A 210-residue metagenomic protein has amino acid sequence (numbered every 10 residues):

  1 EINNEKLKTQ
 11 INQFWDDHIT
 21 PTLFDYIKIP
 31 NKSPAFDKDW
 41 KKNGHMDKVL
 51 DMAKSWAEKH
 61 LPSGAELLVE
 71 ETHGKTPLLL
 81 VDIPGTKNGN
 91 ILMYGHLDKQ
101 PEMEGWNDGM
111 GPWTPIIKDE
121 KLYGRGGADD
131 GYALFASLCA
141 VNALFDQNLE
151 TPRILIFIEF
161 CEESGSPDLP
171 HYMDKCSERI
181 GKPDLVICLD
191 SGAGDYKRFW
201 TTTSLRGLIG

Functional and structural regions predicted by a protein language model:
E1-R125, L144, L149-T151: Acidic/His- and Gly-rich active-site-bordering loop/insert found across diverse amide/peptide-bond hydrolases
A128-S204: Acidic/histidine-rich catalytic neighborhood of metal-dependent amide-processing enzymes
R206-G210: Short, intrinsically disordered, charge-balanced linker/junction segments flanking boundaries in proteins
